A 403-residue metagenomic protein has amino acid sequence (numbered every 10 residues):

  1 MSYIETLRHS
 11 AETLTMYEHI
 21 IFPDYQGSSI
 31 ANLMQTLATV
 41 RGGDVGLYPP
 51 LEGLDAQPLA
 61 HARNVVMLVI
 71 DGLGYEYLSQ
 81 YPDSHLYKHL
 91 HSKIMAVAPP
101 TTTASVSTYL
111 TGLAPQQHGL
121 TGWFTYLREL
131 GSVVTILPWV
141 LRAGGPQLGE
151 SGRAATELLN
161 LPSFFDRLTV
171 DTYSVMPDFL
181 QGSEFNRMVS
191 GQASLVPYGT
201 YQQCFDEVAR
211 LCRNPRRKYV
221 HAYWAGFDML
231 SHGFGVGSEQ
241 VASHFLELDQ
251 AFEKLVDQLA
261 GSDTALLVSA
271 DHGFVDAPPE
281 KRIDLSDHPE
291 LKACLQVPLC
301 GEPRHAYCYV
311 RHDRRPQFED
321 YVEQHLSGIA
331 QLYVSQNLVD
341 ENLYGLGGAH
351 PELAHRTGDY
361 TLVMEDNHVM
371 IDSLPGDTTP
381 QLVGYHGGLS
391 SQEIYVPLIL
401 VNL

Functional and structural regions predicted by a protein language model:
M1-L403: Feature captures the catalytic ectodomains and active-site-proximal regions of enzymes that hydrolyze or transfer
